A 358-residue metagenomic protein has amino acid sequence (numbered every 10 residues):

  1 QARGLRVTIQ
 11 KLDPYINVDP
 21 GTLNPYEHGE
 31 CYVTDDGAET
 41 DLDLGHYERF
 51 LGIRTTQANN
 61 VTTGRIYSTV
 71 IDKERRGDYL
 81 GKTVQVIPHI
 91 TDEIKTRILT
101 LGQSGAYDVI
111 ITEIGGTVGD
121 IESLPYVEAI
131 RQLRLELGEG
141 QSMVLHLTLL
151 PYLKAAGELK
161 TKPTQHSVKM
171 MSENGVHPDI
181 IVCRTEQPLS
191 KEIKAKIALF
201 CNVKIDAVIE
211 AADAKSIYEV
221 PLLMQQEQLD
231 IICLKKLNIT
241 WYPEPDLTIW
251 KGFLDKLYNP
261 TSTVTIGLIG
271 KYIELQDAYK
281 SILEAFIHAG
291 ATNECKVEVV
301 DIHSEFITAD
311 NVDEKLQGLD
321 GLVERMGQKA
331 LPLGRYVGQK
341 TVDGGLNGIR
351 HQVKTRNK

Functional and structural regions predicted by a protein language model:
Q1, Q317-Q328, P332-R335, Q339 (+2 more regions): Cysteine-nucleophile active-site neighborhood
Q1-C295, S304-G321, G327: Flexible phosphate-sensing "switch/lid" loops adjacent to ATP/NTP-binding sites across phosphate-transfer
M171, V342-G348: Compositionally biased, intrinsically disordered low-complexity regions used as flexible
V297-V299: Carboxylate/His-rich catalytic cores and anion/metal-binding grooves
Y336, G348-I349: Intrinsic low-complexity/disordered segments
R350-K354: Periodic, rod-like helical contexts
